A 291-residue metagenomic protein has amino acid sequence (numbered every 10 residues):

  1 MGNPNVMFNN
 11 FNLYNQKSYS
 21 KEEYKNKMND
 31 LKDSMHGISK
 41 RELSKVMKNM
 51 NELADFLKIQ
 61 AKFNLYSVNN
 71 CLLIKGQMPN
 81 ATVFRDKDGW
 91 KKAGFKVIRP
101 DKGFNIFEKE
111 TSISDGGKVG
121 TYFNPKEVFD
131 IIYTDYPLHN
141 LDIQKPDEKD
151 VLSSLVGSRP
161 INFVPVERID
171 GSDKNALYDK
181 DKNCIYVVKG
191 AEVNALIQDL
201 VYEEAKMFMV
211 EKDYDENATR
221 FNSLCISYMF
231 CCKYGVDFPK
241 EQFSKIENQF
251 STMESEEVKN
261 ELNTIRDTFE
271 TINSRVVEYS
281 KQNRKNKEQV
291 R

Functional and structural regions predicted by a protein language model:
G2-R291: N-terminal accessory/interface modules of nucleic-acid-binding and processing proteins
